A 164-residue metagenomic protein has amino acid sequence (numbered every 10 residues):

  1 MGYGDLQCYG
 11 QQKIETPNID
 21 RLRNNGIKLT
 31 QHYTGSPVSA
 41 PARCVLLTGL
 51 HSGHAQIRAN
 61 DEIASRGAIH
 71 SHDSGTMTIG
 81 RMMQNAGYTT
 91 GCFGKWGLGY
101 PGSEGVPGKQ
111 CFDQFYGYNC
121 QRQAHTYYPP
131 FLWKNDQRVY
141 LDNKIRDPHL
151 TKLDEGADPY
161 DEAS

Functional and structural regions predicted by a protein language model:
M1-S164: Formylglycine-dependent sulfatase
